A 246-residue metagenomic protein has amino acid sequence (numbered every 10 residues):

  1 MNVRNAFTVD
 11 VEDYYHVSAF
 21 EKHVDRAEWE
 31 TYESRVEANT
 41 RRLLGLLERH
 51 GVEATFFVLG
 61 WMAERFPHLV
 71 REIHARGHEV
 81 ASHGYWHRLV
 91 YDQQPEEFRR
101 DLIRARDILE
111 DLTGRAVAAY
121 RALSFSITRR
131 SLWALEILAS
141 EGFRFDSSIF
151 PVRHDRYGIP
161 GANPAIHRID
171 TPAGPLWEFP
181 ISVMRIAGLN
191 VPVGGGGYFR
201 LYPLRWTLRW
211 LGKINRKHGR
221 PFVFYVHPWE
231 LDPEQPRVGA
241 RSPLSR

Functional and structural regions predicted by a protein language model:
M1-E79: Active-site beta->alpha N-cap acidic-glycine motif
T8-V11, A81, R121, Y225: Generic enzyme active-site microenvironment
Y14-A19, A187-L189, P233-V238: Short acidic/His/Gly/Ser-rich catalytic and metal-binding motifs that mark active-site loops of diverse hydrolases
E33, E37, P95-I103, L204: Non-membrane alpha-helical structural segments and their capping/turn regions in soluble enzymes
N39-L43, H50, R65, L69 (+6 more regions): Alpha-helical packing segments of well-folded alpha/beta enzyme cores
H50-S131, F143, S148-R153, G174-P175 (+1 more regions): Metal-dependent polysaccharide deacetylase catalytic core of the NodB/CE4 family, i.e., the active-site-bearing domain
E110, R115-A118, A122-Y225: Active-site-adjacent pocket scaffolds in enzyme catalytic domains
I214-R246: An amphipathic alpha-helical core segment
